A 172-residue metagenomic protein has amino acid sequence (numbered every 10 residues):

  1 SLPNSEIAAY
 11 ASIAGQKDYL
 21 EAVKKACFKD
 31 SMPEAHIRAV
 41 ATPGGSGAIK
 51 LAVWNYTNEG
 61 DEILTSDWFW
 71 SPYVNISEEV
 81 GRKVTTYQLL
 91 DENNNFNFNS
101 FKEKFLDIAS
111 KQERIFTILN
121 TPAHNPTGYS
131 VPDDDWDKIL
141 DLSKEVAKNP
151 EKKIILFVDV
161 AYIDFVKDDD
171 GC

Functional and structural regions predicted by a protein language model:
P3-I155, I163-C172: Conserved core of the PLP fold type I
